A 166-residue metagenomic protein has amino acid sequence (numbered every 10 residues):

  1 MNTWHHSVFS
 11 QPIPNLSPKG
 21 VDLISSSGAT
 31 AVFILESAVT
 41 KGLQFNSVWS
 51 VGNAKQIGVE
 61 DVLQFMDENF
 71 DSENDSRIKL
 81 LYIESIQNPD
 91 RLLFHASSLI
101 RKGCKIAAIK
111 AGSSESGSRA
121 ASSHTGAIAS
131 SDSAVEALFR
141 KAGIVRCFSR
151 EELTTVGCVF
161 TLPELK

Functional and structural regions predicted by a protein language model:
M1-K166: Catalytic-core regions of core metabolic enzymes, especially those transforming organic acids/acyl-group intermediates
